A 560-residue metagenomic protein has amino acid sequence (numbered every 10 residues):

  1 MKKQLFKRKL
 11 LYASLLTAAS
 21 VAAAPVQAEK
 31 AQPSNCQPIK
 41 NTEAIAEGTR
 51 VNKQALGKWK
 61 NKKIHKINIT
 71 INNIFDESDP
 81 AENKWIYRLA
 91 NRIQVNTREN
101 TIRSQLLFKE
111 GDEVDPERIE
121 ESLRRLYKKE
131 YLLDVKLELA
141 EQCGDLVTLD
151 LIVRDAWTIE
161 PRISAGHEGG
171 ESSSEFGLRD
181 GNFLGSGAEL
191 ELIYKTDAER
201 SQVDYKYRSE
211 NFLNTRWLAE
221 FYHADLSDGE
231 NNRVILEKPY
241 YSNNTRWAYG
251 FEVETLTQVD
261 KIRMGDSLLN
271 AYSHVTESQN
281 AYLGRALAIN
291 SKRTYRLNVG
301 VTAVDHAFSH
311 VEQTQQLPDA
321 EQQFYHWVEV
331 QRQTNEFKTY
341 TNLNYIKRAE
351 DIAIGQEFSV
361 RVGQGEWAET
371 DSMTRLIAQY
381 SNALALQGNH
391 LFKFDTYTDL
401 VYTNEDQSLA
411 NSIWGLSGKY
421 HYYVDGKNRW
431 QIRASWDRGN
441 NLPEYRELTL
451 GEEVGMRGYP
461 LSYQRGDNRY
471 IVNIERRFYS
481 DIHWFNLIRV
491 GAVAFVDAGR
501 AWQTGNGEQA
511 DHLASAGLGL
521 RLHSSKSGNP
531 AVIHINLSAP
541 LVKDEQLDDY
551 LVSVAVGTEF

Functional and structural regions predicted by a protein language model:
K2-L15, A23-Q407, Y420-F560: Immediate N-terminus of the mature polypeptide
W414: Conserved GTPase G-domain substructure that encodes guanine base recognition and part of the catalytic core, centered
